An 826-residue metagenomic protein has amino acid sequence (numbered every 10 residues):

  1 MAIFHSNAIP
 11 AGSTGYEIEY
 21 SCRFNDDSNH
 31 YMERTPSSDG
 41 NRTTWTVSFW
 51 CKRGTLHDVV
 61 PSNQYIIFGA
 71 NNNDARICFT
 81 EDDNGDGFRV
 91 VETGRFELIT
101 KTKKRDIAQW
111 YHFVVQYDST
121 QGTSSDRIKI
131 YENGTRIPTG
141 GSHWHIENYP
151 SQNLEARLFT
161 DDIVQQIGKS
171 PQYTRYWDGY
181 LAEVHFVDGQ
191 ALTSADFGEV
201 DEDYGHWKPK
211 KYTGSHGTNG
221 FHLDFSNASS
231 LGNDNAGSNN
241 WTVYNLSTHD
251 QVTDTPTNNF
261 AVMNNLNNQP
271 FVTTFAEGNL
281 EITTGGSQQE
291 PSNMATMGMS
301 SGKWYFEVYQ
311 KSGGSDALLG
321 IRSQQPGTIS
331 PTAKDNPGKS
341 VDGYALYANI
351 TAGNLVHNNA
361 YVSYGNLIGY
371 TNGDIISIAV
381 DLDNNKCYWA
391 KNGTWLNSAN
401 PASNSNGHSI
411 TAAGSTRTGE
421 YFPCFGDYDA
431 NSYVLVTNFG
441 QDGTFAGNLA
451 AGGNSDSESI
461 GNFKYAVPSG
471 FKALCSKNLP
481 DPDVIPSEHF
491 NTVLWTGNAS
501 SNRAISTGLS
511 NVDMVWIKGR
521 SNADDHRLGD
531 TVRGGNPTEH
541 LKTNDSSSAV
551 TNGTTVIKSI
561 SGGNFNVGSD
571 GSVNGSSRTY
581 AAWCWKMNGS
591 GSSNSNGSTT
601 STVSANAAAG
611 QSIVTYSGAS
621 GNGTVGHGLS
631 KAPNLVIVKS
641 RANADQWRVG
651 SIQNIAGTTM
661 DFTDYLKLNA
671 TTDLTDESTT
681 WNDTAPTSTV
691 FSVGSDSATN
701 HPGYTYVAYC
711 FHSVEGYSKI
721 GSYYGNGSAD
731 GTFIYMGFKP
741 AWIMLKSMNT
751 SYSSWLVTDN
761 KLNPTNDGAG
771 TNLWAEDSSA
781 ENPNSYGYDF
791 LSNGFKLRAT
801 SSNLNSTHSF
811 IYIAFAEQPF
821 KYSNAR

Functional and structural regions predicted by a protein language model:
M1-A191, W207-G232, T394, S405-H408 (+1 more regions): Extracellular glycan-associated modules
M1-T43, N84-F96, D161-I167, Q251-M294 (+3 more regions): Low-complexity, glycine/proline/serine-rich flexible segments
A2-Y20, D27-S28, G122-S124, G140-I146 (+15 more regions): Extended recognition patches within non-cytosolic domains
F4, W45-T55, K129-Y131, D161-D162 (+11 more regions): Extracellular, beta-strand-rich glycan-interacting domains
V47-S48, H57-D74, I130, D201 (+4 more regions): Aromatic-rich beta-strand patches that line glycan-recognition/binding surfaces of extracellular proteins
C51-N63, S287-A348: Secretory/extracellular carbohydrate-interaction modules and structurally similar beta-sandwich "look-alikes"
Q64-R89, L319-G353, E539-T543: Glycan-recognition/cleft segments
V90-H112, L355-I375, G628: Short, aromatic/His-centered strand-loop micro-motif at the edge of beta-sheets
